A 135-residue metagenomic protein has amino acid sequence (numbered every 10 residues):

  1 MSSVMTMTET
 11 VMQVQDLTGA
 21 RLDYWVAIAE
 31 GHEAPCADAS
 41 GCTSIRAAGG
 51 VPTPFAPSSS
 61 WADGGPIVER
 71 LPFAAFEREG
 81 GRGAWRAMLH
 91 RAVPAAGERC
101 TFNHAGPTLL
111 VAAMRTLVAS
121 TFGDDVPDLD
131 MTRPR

Functional and structural regions predicted by a protein language model:
M1-R135: Glycine-rich anion-binding surface patch
